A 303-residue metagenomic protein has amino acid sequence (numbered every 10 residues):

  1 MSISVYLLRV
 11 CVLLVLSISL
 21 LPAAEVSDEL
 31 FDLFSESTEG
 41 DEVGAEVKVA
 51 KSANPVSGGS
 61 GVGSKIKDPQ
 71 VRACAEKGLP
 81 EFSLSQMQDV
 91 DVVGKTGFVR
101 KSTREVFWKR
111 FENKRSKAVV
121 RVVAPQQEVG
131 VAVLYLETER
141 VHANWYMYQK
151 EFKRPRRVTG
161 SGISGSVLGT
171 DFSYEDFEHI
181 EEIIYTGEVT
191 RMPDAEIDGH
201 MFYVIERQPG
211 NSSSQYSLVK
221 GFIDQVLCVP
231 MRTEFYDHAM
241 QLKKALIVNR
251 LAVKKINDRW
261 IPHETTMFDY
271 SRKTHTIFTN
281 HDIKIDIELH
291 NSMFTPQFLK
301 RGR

Functional and structural regions predicted by a protein language model:
M1-C11: Bacterial N-terminal signal peptides that target proteins for export
R9-S19: Bacterial N-terminal signal peptides
A23-E25: Boundary at the C-terminal end of the N-terminal hydrophobic targeting segment
S27, F31-V47, V62-E151: N-terminal mature ectodomain segment of secretory-pathway/periplasmic proteins
G44, K48-A50, S57, T295 (+1 more regions): Intrinsically disordered, low-complexity segments enriched in small/polar and acidic residues
P69, R100, F177-T190, L242-A245: A short, amphipathic edge element
E105-K109, V189-E196, N249-V253: Short amphipathic beta-strand and strand-loop transition segments with alternating hydrophobic
V123, L134-L136, N144-Y148, R154-V158 (+3 more regions): Gly/Pro-enriched, hydrophobic low-complexity segments that function as extracytoplasmic propeptides/linkers
